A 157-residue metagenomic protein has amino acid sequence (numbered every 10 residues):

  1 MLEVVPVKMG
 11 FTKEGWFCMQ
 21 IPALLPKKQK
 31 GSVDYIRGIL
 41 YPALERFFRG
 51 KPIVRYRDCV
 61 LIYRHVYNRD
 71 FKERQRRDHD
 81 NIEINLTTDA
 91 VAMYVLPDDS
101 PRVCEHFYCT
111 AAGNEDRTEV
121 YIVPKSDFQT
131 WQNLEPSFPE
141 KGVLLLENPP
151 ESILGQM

Functional and structural regions predicted by a protein language model:
M1-M157: Acidic, proline/glycine-enriched N-terminal capping motif
